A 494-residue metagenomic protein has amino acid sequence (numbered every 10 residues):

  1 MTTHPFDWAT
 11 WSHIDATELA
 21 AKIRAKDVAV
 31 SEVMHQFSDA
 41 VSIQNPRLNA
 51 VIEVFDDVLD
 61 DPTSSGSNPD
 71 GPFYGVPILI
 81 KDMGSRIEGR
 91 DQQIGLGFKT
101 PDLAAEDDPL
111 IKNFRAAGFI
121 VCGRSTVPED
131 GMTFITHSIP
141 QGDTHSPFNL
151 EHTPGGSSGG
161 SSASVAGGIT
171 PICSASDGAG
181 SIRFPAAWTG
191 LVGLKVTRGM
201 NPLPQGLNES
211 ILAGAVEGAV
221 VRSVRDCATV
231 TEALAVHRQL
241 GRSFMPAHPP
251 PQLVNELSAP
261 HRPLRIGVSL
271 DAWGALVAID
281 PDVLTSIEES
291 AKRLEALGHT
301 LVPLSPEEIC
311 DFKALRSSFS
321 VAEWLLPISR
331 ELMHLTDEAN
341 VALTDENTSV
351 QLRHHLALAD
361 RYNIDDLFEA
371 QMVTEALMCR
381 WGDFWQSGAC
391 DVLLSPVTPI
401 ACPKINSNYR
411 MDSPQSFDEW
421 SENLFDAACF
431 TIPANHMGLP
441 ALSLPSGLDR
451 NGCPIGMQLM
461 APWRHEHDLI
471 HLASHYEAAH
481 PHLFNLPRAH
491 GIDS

Functional and structural regions predicted by a protein language model:
M1-D57, L270, A296-G298, D360 (+1 more regions): An N-terminal boundary/leader segment
T3-D7, F73-I94, S258-S269, A322-G382 (+4 more regions): Short helix-loop capping/hinge segments that flank enzyme active sites or metal/cofactor-binding pockets
D27-M34, Q252-N255, P281-E307, L332-A342 (+1 more regions): Acyltransferase
D56-L59, S65-I139: Acidic/His- and Gly-rich active-site-bordering loop/insert found across diverse amide/peptide-bond hydrolases
E106-L234, H436-G447, C453-G456: Short glycine/serine-rich loop segments
K195-E289, H471, H480-S494: A short helix-breaking turn/cap at a secondary-structure junction
S320, G388, P403-A428: Short, surface-exposed loop/helix-turn segments at secondary-structure junctions that function as lids/hinges flanking
R380, S421-L444: Small-aliphatic-rich amphipathic alpha-helix that forms the alpha element of a beta-alpha
